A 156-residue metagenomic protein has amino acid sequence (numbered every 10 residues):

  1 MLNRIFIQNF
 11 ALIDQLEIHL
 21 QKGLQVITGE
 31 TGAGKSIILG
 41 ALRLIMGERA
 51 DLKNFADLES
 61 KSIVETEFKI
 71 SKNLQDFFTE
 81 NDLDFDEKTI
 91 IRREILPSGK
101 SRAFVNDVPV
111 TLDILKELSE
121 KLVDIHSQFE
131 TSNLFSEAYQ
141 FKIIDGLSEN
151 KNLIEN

Functional and structural regions predicted by a protein language model:
M1-I5: Extreme N-terminal starter segment of soluble prokaryotic enzymes
F6-I7, A11-I143, K151-N156: Gly/Lys-enriched N-terminal cap/neck module of very large, oligomeric protein machines
L147: Conserved NTP/Mg2+-binding pocket subregion across the NTase superfamily
